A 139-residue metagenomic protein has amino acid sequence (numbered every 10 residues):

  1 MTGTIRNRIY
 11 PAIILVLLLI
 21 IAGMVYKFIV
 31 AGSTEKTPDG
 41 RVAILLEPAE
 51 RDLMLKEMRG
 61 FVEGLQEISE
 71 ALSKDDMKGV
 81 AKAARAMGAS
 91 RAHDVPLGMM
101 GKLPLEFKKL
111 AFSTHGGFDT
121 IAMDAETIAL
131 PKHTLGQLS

Functional and structural regions predicted by a protein language model:
M1-I13: N-terminal positive-inside, membrane-proximal cytosolic segments immediately preceding the first
Y10, K27-S139: Sequence context surrounding c-type heme c attachment/ligation sites in exported
Y10-K27: Hydrophobic membrane-insertion alpha-helices, especially the h-region of bacterial N-terminal signal peptides
